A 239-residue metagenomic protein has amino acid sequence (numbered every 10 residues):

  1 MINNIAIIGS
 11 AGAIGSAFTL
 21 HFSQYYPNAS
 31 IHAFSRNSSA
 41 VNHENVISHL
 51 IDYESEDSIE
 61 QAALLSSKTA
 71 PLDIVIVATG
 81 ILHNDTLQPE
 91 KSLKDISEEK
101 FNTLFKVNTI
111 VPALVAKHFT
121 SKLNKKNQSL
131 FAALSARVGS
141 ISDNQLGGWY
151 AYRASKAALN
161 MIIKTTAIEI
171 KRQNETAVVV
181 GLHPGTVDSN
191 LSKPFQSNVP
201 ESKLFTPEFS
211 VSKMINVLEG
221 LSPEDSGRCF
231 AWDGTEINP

Functional and structural regions predicted by a protein language model:
I8-Q24: N-terminal Rossmann NAD(P)H-binding glycine-rich loop of SDR-like oxidoreductase domains
S23-N42: Conserved glycine-rich Rossmann-like NAD(P)H-binding loop of the short-chain dehydrogenase/reductase
V41-I59: Rossmann-fold cofactor-recognition segment
I76, A132, V179-L182, S192: Hydrophobic structural elements of the Rossmann-like NAD(P)H-binding subdomain that define the short-chain
I81-D85, P89-F105, N127-Q173: Catalytic loop of short-chain dehydrogenase/reductase
I170-V187, S226: Conserved Rossmann-fold SDR core element
G181, S189, K193-P239: C-terminal helical subdomain
